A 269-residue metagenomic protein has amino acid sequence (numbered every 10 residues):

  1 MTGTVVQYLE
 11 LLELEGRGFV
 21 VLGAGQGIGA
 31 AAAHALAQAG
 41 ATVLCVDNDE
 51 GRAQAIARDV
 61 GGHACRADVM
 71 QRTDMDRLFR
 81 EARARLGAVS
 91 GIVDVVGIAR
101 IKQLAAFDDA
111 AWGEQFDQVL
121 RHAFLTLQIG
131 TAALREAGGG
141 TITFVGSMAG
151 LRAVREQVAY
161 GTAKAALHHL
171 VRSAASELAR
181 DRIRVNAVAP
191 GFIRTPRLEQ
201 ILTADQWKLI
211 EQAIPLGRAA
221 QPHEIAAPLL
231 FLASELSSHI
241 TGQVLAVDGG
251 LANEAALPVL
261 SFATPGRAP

Functional and structural regions predicted by a protein language model:
T2-E10, T241-P269: Short C-terminal tail/terminal secondary-structure segment of NAD(P)H-dependent dehydrogenase/reductase domains
G3, A187, K208-L236, I240 (+1 more regions): C-terminal helical subdomain
Q103-L104, D108-F116, L198, I210: Substrate-binding pocket helix/loop in short-chain dehydrogenase/reductase
L127, A163, V171: Active-site helix of classical SDR
A132, S176-E177, S238: Alpha-helical segment proximal to the catalytic Tyr-Lys
S147: Residue(s) in the substrate-gating loop at a strand-loop-helix junction that position the organic substrate next
A179, R184, I240-G242: Short, small/polar-rich loop/turn modules that mediate ligand/substrate recognition or access, typified
